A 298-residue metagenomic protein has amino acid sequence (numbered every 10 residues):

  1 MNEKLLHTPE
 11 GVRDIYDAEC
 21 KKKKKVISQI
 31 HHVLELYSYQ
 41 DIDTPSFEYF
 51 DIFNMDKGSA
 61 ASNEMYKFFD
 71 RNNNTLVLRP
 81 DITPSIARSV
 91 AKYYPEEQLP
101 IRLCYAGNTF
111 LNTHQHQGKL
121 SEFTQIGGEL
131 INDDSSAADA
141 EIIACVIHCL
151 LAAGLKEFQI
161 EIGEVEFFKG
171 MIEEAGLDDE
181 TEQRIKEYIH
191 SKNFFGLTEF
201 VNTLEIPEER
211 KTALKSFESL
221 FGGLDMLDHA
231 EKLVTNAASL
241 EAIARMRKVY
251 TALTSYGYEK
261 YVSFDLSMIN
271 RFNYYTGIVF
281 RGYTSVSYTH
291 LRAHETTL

Functional and structural regions predicted by a protein language model:
M1-P84, A140, E161: TRNA-binding/sensing appendages of the translation machinery
D14, E174-D178: Phosphate-rich ligand and nucleic-acid binding surfaces
E19-Y37, E48-Y49, T83-E96, R102-K156 (+1 more regions): Positively charged, Gly/Ser-enriched RNA/tRNA-binding surfaces
I42-P45, I160-G163, E182, S263-D265: Residue-level detector of family-conserved "landmark" positions at structurally sensitive sites
F47-S62, G163-E173, I269-T276: Beta-rich nucleic-acid/ligand-interaction surfaces
E64-D70, L177-G196: Acidic, His- and aromatic-enriched active-site or binding-groove loops in soluble protein domains that engage sugars
I147, K169-E173, K186, E231: Amphipathic alpha-helical segments within well-ordered protein domains
A293-L298: A short, hydrophobic C-terminal helix/tail in secreted or cell-surface proteins
